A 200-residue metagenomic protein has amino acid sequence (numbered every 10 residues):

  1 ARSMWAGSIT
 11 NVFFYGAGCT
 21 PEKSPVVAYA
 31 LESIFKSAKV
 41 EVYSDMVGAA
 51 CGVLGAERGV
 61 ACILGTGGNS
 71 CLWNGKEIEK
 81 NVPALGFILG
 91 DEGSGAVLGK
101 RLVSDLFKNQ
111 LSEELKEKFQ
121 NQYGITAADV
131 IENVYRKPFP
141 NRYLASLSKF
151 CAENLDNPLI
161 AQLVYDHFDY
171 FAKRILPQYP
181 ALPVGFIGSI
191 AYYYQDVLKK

Functional and structural regions predicted by a protein language model:
A1-V12, A30-I34, V53-V60, V103-K200: ATP-binding/phosphotransfer module of carbohydrate and carboxylate kinases, centering on a glycine-rich
F14-G16: Short, surface-exposed acidic-centric catalytic microdomains
C19-E114: Phosphate-binding/catalytic loop of phosphoryl-transfer enzymes
